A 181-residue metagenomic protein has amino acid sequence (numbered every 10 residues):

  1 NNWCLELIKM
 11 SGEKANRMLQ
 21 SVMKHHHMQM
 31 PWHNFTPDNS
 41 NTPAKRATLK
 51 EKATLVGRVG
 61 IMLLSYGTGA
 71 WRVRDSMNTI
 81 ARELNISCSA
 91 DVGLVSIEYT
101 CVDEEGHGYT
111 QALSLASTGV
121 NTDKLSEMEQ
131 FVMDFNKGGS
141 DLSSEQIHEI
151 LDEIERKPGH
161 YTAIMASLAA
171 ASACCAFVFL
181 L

Functional and structural regions predicted by a protein language model:
N1-S144: Soluble N-terminal domains of membrane-associated systems
V73, Q146-I147, I164-L168: Short coil/turn segments at secondary-structure boundaries
H148-P158: Cytosolic juxtamembrane amphipathic/interface segments immediately preceding and feeding into a transmembrane helix
P158-L181: Core alpha-helical transmembrane segments of integral membrane proteins
